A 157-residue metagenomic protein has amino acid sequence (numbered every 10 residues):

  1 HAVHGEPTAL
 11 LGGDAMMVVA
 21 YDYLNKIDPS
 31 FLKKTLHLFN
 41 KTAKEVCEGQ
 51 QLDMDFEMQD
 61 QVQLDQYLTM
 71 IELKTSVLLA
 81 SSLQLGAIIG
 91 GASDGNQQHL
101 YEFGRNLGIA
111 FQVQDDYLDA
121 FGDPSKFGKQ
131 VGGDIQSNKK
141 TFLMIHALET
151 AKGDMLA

Functional and structural regions predicted by a protein language model:
H1-M155: Mg2+-dependent prenyl diphosphate-binding active-site environment of isoprenoid biosynthetic enzymes
